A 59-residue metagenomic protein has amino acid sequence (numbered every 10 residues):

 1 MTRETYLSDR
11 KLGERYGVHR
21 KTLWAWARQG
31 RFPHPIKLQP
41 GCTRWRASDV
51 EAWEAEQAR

Functional and structural regions predicted by a protein language model:
M1-A25, S48, A55-A58: Polyanion-binding surface elements
Q29-I36: Short, solvent-exposed alpha-helical "recognition" segments
I36-T43: Short Lys/Arg-enriched helix C-cap and helix-to-coil transition segments that create basic nucleic-acid-contact patches
